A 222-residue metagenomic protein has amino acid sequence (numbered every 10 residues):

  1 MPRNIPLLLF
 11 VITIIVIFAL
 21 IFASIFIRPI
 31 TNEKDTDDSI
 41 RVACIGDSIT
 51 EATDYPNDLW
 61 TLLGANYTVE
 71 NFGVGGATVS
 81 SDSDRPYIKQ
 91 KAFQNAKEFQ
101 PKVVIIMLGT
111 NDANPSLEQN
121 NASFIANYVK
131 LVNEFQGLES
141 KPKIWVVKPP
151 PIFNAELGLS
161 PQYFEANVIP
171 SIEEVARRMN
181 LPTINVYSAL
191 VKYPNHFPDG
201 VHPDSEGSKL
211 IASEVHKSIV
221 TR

Functional and structural regions predicted by a protein language model:
M1-I45, I49-T53, N57, T61-N66 (+5 more regions): N-terminal secretory targeting modules
D35-C44, I49-N127: Conserved SGNH/GDSL esterase-like catalytic core that processes O-acyl groups on lipids and polysaccharides
I88-R222: Alpha-helical cap/lid subdomain in secreted, periplasmic, or secretory-pathway luminal O-acyl-processing enzymes
